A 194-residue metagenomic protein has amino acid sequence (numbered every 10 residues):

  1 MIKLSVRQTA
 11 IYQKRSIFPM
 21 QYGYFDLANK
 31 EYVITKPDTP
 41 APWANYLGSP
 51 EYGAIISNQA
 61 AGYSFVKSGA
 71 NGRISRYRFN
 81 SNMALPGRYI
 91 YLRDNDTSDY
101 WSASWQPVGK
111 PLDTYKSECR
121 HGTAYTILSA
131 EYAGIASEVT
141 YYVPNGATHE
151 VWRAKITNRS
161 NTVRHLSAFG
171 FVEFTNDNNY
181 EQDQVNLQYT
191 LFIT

Functional and structural regions predicted by a protein language model:
M1-T194: Anionic coordination/interaction segments
